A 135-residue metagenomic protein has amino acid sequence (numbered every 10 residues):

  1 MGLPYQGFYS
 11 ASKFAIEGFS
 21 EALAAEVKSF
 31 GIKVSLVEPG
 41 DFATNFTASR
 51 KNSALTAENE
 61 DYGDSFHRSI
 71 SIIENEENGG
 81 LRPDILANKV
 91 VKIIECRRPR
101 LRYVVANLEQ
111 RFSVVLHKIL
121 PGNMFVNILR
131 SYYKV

Functional and structural regions predicted by a protein language model:
L3-G7: Active-site loop immediately N-terminal to the catalytic Tyr-X3-Lys motif of short-chain dehydrogenase/reductase
S12: Active-site helix of classical SDR
I16: Catalytic Tyr-X3-Lys loop
S20-A25: Alpha-helical segments that scaffold the active site and NAD(P)H-binding pocket of short-chain dehydrogenase/reductase
E26-E77: C-terminal beta-strand-loop-alpha-helix "lid" module of Rossmann-like NAD(P)-dependent dehydrogenases
V34, E74-K118: Core catalytic loop region at the nicotinamide-binding pocket of NAD(P)H-dependent oxidoreductases
S49-R50, I119, S131: Residue-level signal for well-ordered alpha-helical positions
N123-V135: Non-catalytic terminal and boundary segments that flank Rossmann-like NAD(P)-dependent oxidoreductase
